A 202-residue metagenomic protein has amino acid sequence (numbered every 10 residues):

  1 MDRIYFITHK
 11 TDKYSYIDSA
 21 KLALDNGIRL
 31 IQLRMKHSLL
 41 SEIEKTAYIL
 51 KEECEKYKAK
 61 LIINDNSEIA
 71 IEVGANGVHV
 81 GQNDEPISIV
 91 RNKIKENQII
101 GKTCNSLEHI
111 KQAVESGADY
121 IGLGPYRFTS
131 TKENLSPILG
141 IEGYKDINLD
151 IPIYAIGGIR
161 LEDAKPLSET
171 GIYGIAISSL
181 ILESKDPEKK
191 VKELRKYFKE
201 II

Functional and structural regions predicted by a protein language model:
M1-P86, N92-Y120, S136, D146 (+4 more regions): Conserved N-terminal beta1-alpha1 strand-loop-helix module at the mouth
A70, R127-E133: A short acidic, helix-capping loop that chelates divalent metal ions and anchors anionic groups
I138-I141: Short alpha-helical segments enriched in small residues
Y173: Short, glycine/charged-rich "phosphate-handling" switch motifs in NTP-dependent and phosphotransfer domains
